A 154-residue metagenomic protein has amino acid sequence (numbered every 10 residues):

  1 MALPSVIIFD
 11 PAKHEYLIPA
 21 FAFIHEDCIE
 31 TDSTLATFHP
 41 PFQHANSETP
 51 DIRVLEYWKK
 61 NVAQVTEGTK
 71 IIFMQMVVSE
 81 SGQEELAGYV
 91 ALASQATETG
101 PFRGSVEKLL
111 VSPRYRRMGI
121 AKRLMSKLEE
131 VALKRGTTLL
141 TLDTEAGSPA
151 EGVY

Functional and structural regions predicted by a protein language model:
M1-V6: Eukaryotic N-terminal targeting leaders
I7-K108, S112, M125-K127, V131: Acetyl-CoA-dependent GNAT
E98, Y115, A150: Active-site-proximal flexible loops/turns
L109-R116, E145: A short, internal acetyl-CoA/4′-phosphopantetheine-binding micro-motif in the GNAT/acyltransferase core
M118, K122, K134, T138 (+1 more regions): Conserved active-site alpha-helix within GNAT-family acetyltransferase domains
